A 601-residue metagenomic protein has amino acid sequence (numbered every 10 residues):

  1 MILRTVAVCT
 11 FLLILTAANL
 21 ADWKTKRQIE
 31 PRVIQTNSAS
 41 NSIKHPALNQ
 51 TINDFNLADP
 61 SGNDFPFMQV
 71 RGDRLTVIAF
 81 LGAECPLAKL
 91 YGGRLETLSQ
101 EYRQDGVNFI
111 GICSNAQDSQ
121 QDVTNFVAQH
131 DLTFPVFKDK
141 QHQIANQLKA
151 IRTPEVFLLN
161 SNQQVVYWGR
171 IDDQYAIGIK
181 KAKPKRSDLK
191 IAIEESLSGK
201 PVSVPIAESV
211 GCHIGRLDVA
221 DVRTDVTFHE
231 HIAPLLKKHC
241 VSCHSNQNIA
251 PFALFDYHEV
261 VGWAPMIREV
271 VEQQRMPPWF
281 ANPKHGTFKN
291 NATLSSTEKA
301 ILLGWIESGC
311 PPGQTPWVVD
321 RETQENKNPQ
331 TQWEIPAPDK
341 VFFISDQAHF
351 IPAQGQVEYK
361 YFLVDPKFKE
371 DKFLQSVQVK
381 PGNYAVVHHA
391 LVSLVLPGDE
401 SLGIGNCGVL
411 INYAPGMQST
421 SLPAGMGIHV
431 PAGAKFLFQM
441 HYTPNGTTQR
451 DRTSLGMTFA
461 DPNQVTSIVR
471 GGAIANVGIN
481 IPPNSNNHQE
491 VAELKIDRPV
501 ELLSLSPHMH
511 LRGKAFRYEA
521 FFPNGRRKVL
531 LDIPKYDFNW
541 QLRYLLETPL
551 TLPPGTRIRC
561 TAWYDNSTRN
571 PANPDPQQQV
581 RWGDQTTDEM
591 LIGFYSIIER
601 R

Functional and structural regions predicted by a protein language model:
A21-D54, R71, S203-P205, S209-V222: N-proximal helix/coil linker or "cap" segments that precede and/or mark the start of modular domains
F55-T76, D221-E230: A short beta-strand-turn-helix
M68-L90, I193: Short active-site neighborhood of thiol/selenol oxidoreductases, capturing the structured segment around
K89-H130, F137-Q147: Structural microenvironment flanking redox-active thiols in thiol-disulfide oxidoreductases
K140-G215: Thiol/selenol-based redox catalytic cores and closely related redox-interacting motifs
I206-F368, S376, H389, G433-Q439 (+1 more regions): Aromatic- and Gly/Pro-enriched helix-to-coil junctions and flexible linker segments
V319-V386, T447-R512, A572-R601: Solvent-exposed, flexible loop/coil segments flanking beta-strands in beta-rich domains
K495, S504-G583: Extended, compositionally biased non-globular segments
